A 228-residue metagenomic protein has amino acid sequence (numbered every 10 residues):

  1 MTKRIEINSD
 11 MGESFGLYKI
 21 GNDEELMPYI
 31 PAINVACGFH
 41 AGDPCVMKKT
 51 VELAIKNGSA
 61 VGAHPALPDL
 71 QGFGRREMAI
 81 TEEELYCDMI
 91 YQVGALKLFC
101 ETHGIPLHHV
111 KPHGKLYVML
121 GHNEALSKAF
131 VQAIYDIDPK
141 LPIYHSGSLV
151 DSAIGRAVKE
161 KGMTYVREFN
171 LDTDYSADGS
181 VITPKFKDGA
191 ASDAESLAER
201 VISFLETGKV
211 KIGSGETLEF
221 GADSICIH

Functional and structural regions predicted by a protein language model:
D10, H64, V110, I227: Conserved, mostly hydrophobic/aromatic
K19, D23, A32-H40, Q71-Y86 (+2 more regions): Glycine-rich tight-turn/loop motif centered on a GG-T
E24-P28, K49-G62, E101-G104: Acidic (Asp/Glu)-rich catalytic clusters
V35-H40, M119-H122, K140-L149: Catalytic beta/alpha-barrel core
L70-H109: Glycine/small-residue-rich loop that forms an oxyanion/phosphate-binding "nest" at active or ligand-binding sites
C100-H108, K209-F220: Flexible, glycine/charged-enriched surface loops at secondary-structure junctions
N123-A129: Charged helix-capping and loop-helix junction motifs
L149-A153, A157-K209: Active-site rim beta-loop-alpha module in soluble metabolic enzymes
